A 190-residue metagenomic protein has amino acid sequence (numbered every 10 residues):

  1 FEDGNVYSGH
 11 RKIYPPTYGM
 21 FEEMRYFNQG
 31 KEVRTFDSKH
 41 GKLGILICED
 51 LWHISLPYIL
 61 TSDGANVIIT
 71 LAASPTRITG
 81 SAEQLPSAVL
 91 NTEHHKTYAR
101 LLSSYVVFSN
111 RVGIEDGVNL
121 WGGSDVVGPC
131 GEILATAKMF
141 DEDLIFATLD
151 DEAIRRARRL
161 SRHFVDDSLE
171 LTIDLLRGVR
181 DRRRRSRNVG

Functional and structural regions predicted by a protein language model:
F1-E2, V127-G128, A147: Short beta-strand-to-turn element immediately C-terminal to the catalytic PLP-Schiff-base lysine in fold type I
F1-E93, R159-V165: Active-site catalytic loop in hydrolytic enzyme cores
N5-S8, E132-L134, I154-R155: Short helix-loop capping/hinge motifs at secondary-structure junctions, enriched in acidic/polar residues
H10, F36, S109, A137 (+1 more regions): Hydrophobic residues at beta-strand termini and immediately following loops that shape nucleotide-binding pockets
P15, R111, E152: Residues that form or immediately flank small-molecule/cofactor binding pockets and catalytic motifs
C48-L144: CN hydrolase (nitrilase-like) catalytic-core segments centered on the catalytic cysteine and neighboring Lys/Glu
L144, T148-I154, R158-R159: C-terminal accessory region of radical SAM enzymes
R155-G190: A short C-terminal boundary segment appended to hydrolase-like catalytic domains
